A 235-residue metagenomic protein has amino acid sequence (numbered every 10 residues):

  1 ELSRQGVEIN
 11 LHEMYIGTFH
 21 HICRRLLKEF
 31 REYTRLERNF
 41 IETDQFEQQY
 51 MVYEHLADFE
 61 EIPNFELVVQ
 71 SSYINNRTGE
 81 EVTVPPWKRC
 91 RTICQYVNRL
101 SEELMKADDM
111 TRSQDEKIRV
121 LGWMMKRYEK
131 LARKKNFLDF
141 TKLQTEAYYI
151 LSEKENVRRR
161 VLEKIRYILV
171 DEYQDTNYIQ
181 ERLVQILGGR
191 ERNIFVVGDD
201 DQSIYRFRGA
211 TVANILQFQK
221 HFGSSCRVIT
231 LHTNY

Functional and structural regions predicted by a protein language model:
E1, Q185-G188, F222: Walker A/P-loop NTP-binding motif
E1-T78, A213-L216: Conserved P-loop NTPase-based nucleic-acid remodeling module centered on helicase motor cores
I9-E13, K164, C226: Short acidic capping loops at alpha-helix termini that bridge into adjacent secondary structure
Y15, I41-V52, Q114-Q217, L231-T233: Conserved helicase NTPase motor core
I22-F30, Q202-R206, T230: Short alpha-helix plus adjacent loop in nuclease-associated cores
R31-E32, F195-D199, H221-S225: Short acidic (Asp/Glu) and glycine-rich catalytic loops that position anionic groups and cofactors
Q45-A132: Coupling/switch/interface segments within P-loop NTPase motor domains and analogous charged loops in nucleic-acid
G223-R227, H232-Y235: Helicase P-loop NTPase motor core
